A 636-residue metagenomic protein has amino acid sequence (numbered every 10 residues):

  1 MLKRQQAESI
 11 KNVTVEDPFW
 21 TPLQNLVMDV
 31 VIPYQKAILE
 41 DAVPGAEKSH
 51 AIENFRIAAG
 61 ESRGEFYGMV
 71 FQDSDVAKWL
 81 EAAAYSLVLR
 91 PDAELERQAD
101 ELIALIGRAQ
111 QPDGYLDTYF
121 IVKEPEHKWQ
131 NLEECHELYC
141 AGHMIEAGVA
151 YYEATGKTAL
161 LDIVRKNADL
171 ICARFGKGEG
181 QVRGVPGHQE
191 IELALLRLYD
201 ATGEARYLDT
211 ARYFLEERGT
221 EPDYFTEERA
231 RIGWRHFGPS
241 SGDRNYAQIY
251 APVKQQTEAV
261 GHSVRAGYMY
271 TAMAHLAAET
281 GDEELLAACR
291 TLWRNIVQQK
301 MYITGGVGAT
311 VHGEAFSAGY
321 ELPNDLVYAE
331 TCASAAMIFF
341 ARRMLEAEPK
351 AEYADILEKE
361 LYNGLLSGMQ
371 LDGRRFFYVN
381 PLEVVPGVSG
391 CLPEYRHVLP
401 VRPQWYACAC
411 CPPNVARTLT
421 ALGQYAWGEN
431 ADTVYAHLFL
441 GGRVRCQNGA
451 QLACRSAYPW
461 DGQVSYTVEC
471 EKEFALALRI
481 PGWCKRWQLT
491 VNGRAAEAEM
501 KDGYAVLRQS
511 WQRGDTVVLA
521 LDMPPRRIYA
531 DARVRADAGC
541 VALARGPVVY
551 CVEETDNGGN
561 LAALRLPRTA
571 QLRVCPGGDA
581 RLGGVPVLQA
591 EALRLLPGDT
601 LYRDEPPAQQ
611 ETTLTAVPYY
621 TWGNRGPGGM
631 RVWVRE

Functional and structural regions predicted by a protein language model:
M1-D75, D100-F120: Low-complexity, Ser/Thr/Pro/Gly-enriched N-terminal "stalk/linker" regions
K3-Q5, A59-V76, H127-C140, A173-H188 (+6 more regions): Solvent-exposed loop and edge beta-strand segments that line ligand/cofactor-binding and catalytic clefts
P18, A211, C289, D355-N363 (+4 more regions): C-terminal beta-rich recognition modules with glycine/proline-rich loops and embedded aromatic residues
W20-P22, L80-A93, G142-K157, I191-E204 (+6 more regions): Well-ordered alpha-helical scaffold segments within catalytic/enzyme domains
I57-F71, A77, S86-Q189, L193-Y250: Extended ligand-binding groove/face enriched in aromatic
A272-Q299, L322-R374, V385: Catalytic-core region of carbohydrate-active enzymes that cleave or remodel glycosidic bonds
E471-N492: Beta-strand-rich binding/interaction modules
A495-K501: Short beta-strand segments within Ig-like beta-sandwich modules, predominantly Fibronectin type-III
